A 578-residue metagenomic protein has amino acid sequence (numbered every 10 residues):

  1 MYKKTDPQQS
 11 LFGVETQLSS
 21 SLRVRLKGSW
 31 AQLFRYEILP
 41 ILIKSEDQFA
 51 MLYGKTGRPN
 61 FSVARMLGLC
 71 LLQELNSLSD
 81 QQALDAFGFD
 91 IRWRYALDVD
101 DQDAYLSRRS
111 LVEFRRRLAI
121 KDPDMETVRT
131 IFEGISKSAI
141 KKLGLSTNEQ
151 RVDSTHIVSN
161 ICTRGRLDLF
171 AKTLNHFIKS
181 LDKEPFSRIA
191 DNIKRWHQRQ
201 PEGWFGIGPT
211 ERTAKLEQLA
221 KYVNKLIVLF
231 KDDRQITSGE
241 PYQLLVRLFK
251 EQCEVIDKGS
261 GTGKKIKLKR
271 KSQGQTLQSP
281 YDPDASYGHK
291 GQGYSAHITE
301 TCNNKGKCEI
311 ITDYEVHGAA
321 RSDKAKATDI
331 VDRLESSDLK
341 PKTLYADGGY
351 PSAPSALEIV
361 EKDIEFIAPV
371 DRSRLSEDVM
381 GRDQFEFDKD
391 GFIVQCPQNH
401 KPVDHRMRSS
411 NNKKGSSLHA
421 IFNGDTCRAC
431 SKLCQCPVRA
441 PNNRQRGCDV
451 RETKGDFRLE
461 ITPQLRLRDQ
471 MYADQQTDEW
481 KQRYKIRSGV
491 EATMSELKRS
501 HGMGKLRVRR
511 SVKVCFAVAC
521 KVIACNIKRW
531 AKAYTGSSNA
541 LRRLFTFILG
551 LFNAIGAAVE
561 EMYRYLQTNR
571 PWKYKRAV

Functional and structural regions predicted by a protein language model:
M1-K55, Y565-N569: Basic, low-complexity segments
A31, R58-F61, Y287-G288: Short secondary-structure boundary/capping segments within folded domains
A50-V63, E74-T127, G144: Trp/Phe/Arg-rich N-terminal binding region typifying the photolyase-homology
L67-Q73: Non-membrane alpha-helical segments in proteins
Q82, D101-A104, V112-V578: Anion-binding and metal-coordination hotspots
